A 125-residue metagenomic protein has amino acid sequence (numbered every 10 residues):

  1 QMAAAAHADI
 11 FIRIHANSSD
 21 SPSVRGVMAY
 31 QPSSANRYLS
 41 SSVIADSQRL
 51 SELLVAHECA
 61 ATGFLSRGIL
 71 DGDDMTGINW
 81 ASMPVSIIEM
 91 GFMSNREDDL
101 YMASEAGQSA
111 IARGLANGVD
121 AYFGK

Functional and structural regions predicted by a protein language model:
Q1-K125: Active-site-proximal helix/loop segments of hydrolytic enzymes
